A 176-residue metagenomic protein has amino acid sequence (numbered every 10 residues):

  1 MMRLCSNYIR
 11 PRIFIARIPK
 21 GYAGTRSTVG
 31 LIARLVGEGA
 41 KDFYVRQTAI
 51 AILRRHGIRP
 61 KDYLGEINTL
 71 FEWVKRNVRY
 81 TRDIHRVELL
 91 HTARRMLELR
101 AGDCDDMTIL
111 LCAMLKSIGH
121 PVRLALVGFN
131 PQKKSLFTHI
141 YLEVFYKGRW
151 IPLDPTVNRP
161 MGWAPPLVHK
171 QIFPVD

Functional and structural regions predicted by a protein language model:
M1, R10, K41, V45 (+2 more regions): Low-complexity, compositionally biased segments
M1-I32: Extracellular cell-wall/glycan-interacting regions and their flexible linkers
M2, N7, K61, G65-I67 (+3 more regions): Helix-boundary/low-complexity linker signature
R3, I9, R17, E38-G39 (+6 more regions): Alpha-helical structural elements
K20-G102, K134-T138, G148: Secondary-structure boundary elements
D106-D176: Hydrophobic/aromatic-rich core segments of domains that either
